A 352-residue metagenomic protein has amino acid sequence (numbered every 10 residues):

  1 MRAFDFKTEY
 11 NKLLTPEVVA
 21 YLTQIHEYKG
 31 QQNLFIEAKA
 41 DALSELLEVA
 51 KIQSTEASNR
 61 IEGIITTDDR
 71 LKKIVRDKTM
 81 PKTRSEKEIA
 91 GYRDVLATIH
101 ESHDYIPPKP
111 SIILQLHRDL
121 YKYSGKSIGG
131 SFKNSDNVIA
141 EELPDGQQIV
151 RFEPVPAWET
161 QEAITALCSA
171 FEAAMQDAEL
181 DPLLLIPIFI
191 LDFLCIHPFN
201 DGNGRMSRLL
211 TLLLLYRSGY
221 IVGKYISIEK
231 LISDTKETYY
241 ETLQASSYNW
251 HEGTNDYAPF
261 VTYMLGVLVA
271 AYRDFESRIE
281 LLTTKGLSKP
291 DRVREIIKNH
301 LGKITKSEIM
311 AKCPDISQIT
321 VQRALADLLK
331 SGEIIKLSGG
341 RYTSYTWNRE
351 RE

Functional and structural regions predicted by a protein language model:
M1-E352: FIC/Doc superfamily catalytic core
